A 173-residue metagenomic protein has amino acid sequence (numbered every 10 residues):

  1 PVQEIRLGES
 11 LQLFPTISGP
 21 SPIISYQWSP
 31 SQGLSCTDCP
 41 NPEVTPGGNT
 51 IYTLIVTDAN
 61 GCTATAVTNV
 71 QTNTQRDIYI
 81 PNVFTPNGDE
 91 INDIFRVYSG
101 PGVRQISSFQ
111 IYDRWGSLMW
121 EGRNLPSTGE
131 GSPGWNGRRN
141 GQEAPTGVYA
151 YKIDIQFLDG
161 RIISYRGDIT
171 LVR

Functional and structural regions predicted by a protein language model:
P1-V2, P30-S31, C39, Y79-V83: Surface-exposed, proline-enriched loop/turn segments that connect beta strands in immunoglobulin-like
E4-G19, D93-Y98: A short beta-strand segment in extracellular, disulfide-stabilized domains
S10, G47-I51, R104, T146-V148: Extracellular Ig-like/FN3 beta-sandwich strand-entry sites
I17-Q32, Q105: Solvent-exposed loop segments of extracellular immunoglobulin-like
G19, V56-N60, I155-F157: Surface-exposed loop/turn motifs at beta-strand-loop junctions within extracellular Ig-like and Fibronectin type III
C36, A59-T65, D159-I163: Short, exposed coil/turn segments at beta-strand boundaries within extracellular/luminal domains
C36-T53, A59: Solvent-exposed segments in extracellular or luminal domains encompassing
Q71-R173: Short loop/turn motifs at secondary-structure boundaries
